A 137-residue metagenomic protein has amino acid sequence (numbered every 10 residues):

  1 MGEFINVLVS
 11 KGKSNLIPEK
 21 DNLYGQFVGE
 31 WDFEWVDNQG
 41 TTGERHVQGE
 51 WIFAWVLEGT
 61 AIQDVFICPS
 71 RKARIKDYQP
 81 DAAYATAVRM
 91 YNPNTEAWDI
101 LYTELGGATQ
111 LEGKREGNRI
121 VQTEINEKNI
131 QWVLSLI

Functional and structural regions predicted by a protein language model:
M1-I137: Hydrophobic small-molecule pocket/channel-lining residues, especially in calycin-type beta-barrels
